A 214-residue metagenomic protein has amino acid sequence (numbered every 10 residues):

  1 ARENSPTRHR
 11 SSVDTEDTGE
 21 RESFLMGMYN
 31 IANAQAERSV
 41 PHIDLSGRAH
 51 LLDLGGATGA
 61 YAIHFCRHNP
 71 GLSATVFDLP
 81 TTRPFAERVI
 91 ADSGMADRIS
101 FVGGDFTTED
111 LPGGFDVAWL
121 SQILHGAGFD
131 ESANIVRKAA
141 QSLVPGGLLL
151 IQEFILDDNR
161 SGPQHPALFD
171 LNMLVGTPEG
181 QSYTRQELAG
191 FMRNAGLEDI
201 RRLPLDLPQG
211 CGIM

Functional and structural regions predicted by a protein language model:
A1-A49: Conserved Class I S-adenosyl-L-methionine-dependent methyltransferase catalytic core
L45, H50-M214: Alpha-helical subdomain
